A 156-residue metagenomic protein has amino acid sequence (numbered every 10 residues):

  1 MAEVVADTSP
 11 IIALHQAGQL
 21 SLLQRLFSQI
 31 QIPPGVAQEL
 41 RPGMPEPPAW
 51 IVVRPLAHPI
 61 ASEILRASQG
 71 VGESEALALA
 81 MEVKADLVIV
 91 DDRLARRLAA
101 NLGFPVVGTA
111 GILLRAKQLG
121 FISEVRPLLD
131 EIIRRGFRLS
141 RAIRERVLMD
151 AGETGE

Functional and structural regions predicted by a protein language model:
M1, A85, R115, R134: Short, flexible active-site loop motifs that bind/organize anionic cofactors or intermediates
A2-L87, R93-R96, A100-P105, P127 (+4 more regions): Active-site-proximal, substrate-binding regions of enzyme catalytic domains and RNA-binding/basic surfaces
I64, S68, L113, R135: Conserved short-loop catalytic and cofactor-binding motifs
A110-I122: Short alpha-helix plus adjacent loop in nuclease-associated cores
R134-R135, D150: A short structural micro-motif
